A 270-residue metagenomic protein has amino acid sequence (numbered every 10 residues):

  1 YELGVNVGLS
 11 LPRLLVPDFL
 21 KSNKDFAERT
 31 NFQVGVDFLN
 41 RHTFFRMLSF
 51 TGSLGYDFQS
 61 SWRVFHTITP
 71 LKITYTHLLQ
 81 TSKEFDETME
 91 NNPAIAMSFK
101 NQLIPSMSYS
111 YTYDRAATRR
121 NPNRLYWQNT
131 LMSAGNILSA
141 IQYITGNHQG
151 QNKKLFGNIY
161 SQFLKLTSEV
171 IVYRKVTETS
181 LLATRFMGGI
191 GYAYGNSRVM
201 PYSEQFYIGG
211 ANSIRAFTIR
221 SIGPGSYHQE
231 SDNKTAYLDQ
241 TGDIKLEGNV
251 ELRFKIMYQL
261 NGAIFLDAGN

Functional and structural regions predicted by a protein language model:
Y1, T67-F254, I264-F265: C-terminal outer-membrane beta-barrel translocator/porin domains of Gram-negative envelope proteins and their
Y1-E2, F38-M47, G195: Solvent-exposed loop/turn segments connecting transmembrane beta-strands in outer-membrane beta-barrel proteins
L3-R13, L20-N23, F50-S60, E169-V170 (+1 more regions): Feature captures outer-membrane beta-barrel proteins of Gram-negative bacteria and organelles
N6-P12, G35-L39, G55-Q59, S108-D114 (+2 more regions): Transmembrane beta-barrel domains of outer membrane proteins
L9, F45-M47, F65-I68, Y111: Long, compositionally biased non-active-site segments enriched in small/hydrophobic residues and glycine
R13-L15, F26, H42, F58-S60 (+3 more regions): Outer-membrane beta-barrel strand-turn architecture
D25-N31: Eukaryote-biased detector of low-complexity, proline/serine/threonine-rich segments and adjacent exposed loops
N261-N270: Generic long, charged, amphipathic alpha-helical segments
